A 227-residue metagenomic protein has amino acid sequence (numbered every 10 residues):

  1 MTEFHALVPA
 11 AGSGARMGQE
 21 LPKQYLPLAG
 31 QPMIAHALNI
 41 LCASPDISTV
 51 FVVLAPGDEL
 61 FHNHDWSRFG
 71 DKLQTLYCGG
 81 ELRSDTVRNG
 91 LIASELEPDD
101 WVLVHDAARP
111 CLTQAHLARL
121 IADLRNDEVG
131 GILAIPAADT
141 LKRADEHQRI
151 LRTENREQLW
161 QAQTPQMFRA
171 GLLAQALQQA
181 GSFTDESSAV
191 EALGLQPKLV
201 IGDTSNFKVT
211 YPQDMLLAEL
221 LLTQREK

Functional and structural regions predicted by a protein language model:
M1-E59: N-terminal glycine-rich phosphate-binding loop and ensuing alpha1 helix
L28, K142-D145, K208-T210: Short beta-strand-to-turn element immediately C-terminal to the catalytic PLP-Schiff-base lysine in fold type I
A35-D99: Conserved N-terminal catalytic core of the sugar/cofactor nucleotidyltransferase
I47, D99, D127-G130, L195 (+1 more regions): Short, high-confidence coil segments that cap the C-terminus of an alpha-helix and link into the following beta-strand
V102-L103: Short aromatic/hydrophobic "clamp" motif used to bind/position activated sugar donors
D106: Substrate/cofactor-recognition hotspot
C111-V200, K227: Conserved core of the sugar-phosphate nucleotidyltransferase
N206-K227: Hydrophobic helical membrane-anchoring modules
